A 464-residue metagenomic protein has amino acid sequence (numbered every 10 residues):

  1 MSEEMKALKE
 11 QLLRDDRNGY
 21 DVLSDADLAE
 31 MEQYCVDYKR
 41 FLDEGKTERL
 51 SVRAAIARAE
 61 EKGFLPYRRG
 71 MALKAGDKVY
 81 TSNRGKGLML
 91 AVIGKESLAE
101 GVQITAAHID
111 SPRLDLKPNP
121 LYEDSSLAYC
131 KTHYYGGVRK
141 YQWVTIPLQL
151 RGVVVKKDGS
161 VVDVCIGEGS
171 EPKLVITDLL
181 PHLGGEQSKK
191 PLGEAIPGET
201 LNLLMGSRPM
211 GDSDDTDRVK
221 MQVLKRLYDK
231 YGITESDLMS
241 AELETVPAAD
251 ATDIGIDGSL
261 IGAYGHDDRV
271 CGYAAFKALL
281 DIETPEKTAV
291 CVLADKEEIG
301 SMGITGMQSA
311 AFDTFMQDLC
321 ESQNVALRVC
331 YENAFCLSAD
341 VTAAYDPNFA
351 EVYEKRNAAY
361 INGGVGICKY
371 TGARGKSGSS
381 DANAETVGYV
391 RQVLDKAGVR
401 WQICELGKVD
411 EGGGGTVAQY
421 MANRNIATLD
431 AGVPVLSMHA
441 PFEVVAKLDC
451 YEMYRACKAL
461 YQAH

Functional and structural regions predicted by a protein language model:
M1-H464: N-terminal hydrophobic/helix-forming segments and targeting peptides
